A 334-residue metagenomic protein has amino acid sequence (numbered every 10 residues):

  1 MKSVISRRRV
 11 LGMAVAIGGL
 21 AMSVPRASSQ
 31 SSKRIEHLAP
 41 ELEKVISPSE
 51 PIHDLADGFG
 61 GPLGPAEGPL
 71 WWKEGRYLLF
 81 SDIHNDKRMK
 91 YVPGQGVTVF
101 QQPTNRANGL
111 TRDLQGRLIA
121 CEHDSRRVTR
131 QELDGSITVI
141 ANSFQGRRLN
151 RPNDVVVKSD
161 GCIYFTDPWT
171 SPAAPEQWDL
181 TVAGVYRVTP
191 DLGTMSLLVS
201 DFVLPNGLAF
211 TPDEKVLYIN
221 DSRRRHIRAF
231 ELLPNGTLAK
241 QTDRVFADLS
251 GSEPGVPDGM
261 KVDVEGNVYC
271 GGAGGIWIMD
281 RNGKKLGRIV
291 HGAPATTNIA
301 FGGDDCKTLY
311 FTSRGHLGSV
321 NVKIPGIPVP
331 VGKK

Functional and structural regions predicted by a protein language model:
K2-I17: N-terminal secretory signal peptides and thylakoid transit peptides that target proteins across membranes
Q30-P51: Blade/loop signatures of beta-propeller domains
V45-D57, G96-P103, D134-G146, R187-L204 (+2 more regions): Blade-edge beta-strand/turn elements of extracellular beta-propeller and related beta-sheet repeat scaffolds
G58-R76, P103-E122, R127, Q145-F165 (+4 more regions): Beta-rich, blade/repeat-based domains predominating in secreted/periplasmic proteins but also intracellular
H84, D124, P172-V182, S222-R223: Short, solvent-exposed loop/turn segments at conserved positions within beta-propeller repeat blades
K87-M89, R127-T129, G184-Y186, H226-R228 (+2 more regions): A short loop-to-beta-strand structural motif that recurs across blades of beta-propeller domains
F230-L238, V322-I327: Short loop/turn segments immediately following beta-strands, especially the blade-tip and inter-blade linker loops
G302-K334: Blade-level signature of beta-propeller repeat domains, shared across WD40, Kelch, NHL, RCC1 and BNR/Asp-box propellers
